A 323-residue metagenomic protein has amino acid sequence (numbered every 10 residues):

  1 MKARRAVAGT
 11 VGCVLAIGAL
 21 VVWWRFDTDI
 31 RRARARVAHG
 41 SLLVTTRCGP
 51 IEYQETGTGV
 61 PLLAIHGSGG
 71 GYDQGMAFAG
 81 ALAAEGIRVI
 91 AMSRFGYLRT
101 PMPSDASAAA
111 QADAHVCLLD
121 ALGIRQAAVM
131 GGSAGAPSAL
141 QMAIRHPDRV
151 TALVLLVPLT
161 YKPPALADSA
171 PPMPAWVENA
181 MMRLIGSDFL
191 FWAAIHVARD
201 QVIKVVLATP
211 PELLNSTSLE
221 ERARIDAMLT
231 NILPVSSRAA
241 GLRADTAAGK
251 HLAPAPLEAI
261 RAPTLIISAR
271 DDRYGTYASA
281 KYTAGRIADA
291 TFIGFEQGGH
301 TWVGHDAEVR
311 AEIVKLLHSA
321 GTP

Functional and structural regions predicted by a protein language model:
T46-T56: A short loop-to-beta-strand scaffold at the N-terminal edge of the catalytic core in hydrolase folds
E55-R99: Conserved HGGG/HGGXW glycine-rich cap/lid loop of the alpha/beta-hydrolase fold
A110-A127: Conserved acidic catalytic loop of the alpha/beta-hydrolase fold
Q126-D168: Conserved hydrolase catalytic core segment
M173-M181, I185-A255: Alpha/beta-hydrolase
I260, I266-S268: Short beta-strand/loop motif that positions the catalytic acidic residue of the alpha/beta-hydrolase fold
R273-S279: Conserved alpha/beta-hydrolase "acid-adjacent" motif
A290-P323: Catalytic active-site module of serine/aspartate enzymes centered on a nucleophile-bearing elbow/loop
